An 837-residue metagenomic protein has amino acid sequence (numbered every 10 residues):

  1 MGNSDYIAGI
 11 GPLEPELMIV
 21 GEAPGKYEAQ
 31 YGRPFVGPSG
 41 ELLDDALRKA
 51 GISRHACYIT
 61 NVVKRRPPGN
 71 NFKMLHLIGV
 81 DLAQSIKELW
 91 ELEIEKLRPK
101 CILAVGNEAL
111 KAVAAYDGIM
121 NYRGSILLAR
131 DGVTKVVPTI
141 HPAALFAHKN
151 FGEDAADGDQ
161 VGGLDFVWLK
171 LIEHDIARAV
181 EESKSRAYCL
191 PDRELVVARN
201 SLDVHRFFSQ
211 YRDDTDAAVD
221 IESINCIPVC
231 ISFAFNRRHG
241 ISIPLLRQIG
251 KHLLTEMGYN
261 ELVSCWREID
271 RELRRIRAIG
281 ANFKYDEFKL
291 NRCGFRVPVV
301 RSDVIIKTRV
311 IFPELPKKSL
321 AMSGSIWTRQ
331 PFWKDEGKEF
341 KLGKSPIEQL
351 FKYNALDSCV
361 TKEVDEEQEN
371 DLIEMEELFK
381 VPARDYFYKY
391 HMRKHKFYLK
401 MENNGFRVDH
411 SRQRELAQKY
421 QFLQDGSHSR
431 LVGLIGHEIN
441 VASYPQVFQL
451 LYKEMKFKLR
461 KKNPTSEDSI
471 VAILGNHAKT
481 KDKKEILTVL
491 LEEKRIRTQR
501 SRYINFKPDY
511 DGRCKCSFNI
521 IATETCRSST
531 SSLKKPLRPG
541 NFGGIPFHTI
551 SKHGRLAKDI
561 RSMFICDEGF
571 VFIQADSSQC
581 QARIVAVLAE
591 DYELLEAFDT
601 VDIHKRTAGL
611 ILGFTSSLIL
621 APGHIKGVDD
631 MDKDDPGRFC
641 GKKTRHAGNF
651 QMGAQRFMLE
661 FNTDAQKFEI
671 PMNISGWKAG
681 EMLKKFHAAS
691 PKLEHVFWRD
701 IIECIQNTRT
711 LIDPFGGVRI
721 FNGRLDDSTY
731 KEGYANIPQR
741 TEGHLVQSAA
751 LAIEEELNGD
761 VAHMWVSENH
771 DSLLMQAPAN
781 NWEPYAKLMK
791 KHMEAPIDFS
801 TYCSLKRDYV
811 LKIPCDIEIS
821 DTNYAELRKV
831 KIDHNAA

Functional and structural regions predicted by a protein language model:
M1-S183: A polyanion-binding, active-site-adjacent surface
A8, Y27-E28, G32-D44, A50 (+5 more regions): Conserved RNase H-like, two-metal-ion catalytic cores of nucleic-acid enzymes
C101-V105, I276-K284, E438-N440, D576 (+2 more regions): Short glycine-rich phosphate-binding loop at a beta-alpha junction
R178-L253, L315, W327, F332-D335 (+9 more regions): Conserved "right-hand" nucleotidyltransferase catalytic core of DNA-directed polymerases
I224-T255, Q574, Q581-S617, G716-D726: Metal-dependent catalytic core segments for phosphate chemistry
I231, K284-R296, I305-F312, N370 (+4 more regions): Short active-site loop/helix that positions an aromatic residue
K396-N403, D511-C516, I520-T523, F614-V761 (+4 more regions): Conserved catalytic core of nucleic-acid polymerases
K790-T801: A common structural junction motif
